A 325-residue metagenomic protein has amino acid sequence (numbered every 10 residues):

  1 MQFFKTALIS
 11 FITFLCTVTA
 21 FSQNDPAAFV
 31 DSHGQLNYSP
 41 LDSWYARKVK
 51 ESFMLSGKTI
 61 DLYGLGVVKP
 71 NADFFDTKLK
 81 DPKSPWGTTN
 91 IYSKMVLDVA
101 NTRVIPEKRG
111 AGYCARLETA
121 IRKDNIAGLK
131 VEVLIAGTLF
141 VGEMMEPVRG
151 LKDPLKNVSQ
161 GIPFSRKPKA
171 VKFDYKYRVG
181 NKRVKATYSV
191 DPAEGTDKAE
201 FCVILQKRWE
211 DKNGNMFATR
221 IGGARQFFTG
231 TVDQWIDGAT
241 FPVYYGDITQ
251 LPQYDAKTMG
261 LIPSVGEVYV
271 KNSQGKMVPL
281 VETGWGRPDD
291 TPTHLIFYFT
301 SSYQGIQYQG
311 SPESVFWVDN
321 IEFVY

Functional and structural regions predicted by a protein language model:
M1-D31: Bacterial Sec-dependent N-terminal signal peptides
Q23-R166, T196-Q206, K212-G246, A256-Y303 (+1 more regions): Aromatic (Trp/Tyr/Phe) and Gly/Pro-enriched flexible surface segments
S159-I162, K185, S189-V190: Short helix-to-loop capping/linker segments positioned immediately adjacent to catalytic or ligand/cofactor-binding
K167-Y177: A short beta-strand element within beta-rich, extracytoplasmic domains of secreted/secretory-pathway proteins
Y177-V184, D191-T196, I306: Extended, low-complexity, turn-rich repeat/linker tracts enriched in Gly/Pro/Ser/Thr and Asp/Glu that occur
R183, T249-D255: Substrate-binding/catalytic groove segments of enzymes that remodel or degrade extracellular structural polymers
R183-Y188, N213-F217: A short secondary-structure junction signal
S189-D191, Q226-F227: Short helix/strand-bridging catalytic loops that position acidic/His residues to coordinate divalent metals and engage
